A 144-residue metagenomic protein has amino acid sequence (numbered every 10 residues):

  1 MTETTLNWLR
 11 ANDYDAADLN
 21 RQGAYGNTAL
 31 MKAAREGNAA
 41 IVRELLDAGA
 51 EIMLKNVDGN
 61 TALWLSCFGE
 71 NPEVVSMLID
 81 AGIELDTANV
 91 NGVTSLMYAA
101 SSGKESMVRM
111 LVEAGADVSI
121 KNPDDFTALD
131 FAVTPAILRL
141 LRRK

Functional and structural regions predicted by a protein language model:
M1-E36, R43, D47, K144: Intrinsically disordered, low-complexity regulatory segments in ankyrin-centric signaling systems
V112-E113, D117-K144: Leucine-rich solenoid repeat scaffolds
